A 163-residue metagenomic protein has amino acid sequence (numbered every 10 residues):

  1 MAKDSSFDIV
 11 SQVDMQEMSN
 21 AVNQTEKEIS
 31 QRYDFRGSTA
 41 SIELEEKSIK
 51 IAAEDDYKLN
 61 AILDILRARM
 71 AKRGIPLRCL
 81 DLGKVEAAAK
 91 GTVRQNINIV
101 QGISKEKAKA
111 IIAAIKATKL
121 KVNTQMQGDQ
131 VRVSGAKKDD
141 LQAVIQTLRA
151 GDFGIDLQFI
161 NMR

Functional and structural regions predicted by a protein language model:
S5-S11, S48-A53, K90-I99: Short, hydrophobic beta-strand segments
S11, M15, A52-D56, Q101-K105 (+1 more regions): Conserved phosphate/pyrophosphate-binding and hydrolysis machinery centered on Walker-type P-loop NTPases, extending
Q16, E43-E46, D56, M162: An alpha-helical, amphipathic repeat domain used for nucleic-acid recognition, typified by the mTERF helical solenoid
E17-D34, R67, S104-K116: Short amphipathic alpha-helix segments
R36-I42, P76-G83, V122-Q125: Short beta-strand elements
E45-D56, Q127-A136: Short glycine/threonine-rich beta-strand-turn micro-motifs
K58-N96: Helix-adjacent hinge/juxtasegments
R94-R163: Positively charged, low-complexity, intrinsically disordered RNA-binding extensions
